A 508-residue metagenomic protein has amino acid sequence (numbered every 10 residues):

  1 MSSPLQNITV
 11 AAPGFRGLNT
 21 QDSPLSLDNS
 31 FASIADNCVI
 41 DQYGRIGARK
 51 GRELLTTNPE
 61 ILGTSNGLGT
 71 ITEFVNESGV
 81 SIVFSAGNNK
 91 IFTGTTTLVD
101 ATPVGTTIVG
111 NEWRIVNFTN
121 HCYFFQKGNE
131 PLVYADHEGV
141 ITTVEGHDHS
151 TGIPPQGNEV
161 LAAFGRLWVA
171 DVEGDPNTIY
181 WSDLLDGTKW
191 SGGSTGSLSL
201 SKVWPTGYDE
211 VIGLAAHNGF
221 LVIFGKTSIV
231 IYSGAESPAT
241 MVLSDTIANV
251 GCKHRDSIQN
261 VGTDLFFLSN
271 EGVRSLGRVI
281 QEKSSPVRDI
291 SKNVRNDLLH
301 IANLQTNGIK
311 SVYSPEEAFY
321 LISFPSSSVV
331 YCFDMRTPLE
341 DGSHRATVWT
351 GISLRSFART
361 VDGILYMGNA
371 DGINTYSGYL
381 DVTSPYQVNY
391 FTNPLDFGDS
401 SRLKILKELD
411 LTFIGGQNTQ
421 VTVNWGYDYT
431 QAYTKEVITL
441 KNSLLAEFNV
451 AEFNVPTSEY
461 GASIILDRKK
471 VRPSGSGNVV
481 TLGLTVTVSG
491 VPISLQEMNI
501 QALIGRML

Functional and structural regions predicted by a protein language model:
M1-V99, T106-H121, N249-D264, N270-E271 (+1 more regions): Beta-sheet repeat architectures centered on beta-propellers
R52-G69, V99-V109, I141-G308, H344-G351: Beta-propeller and closely related beta-pinwheel folds
A86, L132, P238-A239, T419: Generic macromolecular interface patches on structured domains
K90, E130-P131, T178, S228 (+2 more regions): A conserved positional marker within WD40/Gbeta-like beta-propeller blades
T93-T95, N120, Q126-N129, Y134-G139 (+3 more regions): Acidic/polar residues in short coil/turn loops that connect beta-strands within repeat-based beta-sheet scaffolds
I115-L161: Beta-strand-rich solenoidal segments
